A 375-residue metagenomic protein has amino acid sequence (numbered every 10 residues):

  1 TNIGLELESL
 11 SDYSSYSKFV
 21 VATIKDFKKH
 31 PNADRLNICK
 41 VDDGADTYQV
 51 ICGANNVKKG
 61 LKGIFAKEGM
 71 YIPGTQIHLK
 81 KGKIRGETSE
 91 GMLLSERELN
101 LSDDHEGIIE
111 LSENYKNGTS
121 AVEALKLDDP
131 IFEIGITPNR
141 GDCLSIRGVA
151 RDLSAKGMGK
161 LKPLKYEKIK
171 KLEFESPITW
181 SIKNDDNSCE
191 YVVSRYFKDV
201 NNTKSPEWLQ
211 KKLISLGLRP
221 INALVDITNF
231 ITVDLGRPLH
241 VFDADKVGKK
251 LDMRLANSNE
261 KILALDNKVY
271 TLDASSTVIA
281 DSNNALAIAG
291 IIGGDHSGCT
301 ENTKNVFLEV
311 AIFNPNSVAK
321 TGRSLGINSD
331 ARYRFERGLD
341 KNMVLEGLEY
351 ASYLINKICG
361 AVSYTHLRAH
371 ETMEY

Functional and structural regions predicted by a protein language model:
T1-F174, F307, R323-G326, D330 (+4 more regions): Phosphate-backbone binding interfaces of nucleic-acid-interacting proteins
T23-D42, D46-Q49, T228-H296: Conserved mixed alpha/beta core segments that line enzyme active sites in large multi-domain catalysts
D34-N37, G74-H78, D104-E106, I146-G148 (+8 more regions): Short acidic, glycine/serine/threonine-rich loops at helix termini
N37, K162-E260: Glycine/proline-enriched, intrinsically flexible loops and inter-domain linkers
L61, G141-A155, R219-L239, N284-E301: Conserved phosphate/anionic-ligand binding catalytic regions in large, soluble enzymes, centered on
E110-N117, K165-S176, S282-N316, E349 (+2 more regions): Conserved alpha/beta core surface patches that mediate binding of polyanionic ligands
V278, T303, N314-N328: Flexible glycine/proline-rich, aromatic-decorated loop/lid segments
T365-E374: Conserved small/polar residues in nucleotide/adenosyl-binding loops
